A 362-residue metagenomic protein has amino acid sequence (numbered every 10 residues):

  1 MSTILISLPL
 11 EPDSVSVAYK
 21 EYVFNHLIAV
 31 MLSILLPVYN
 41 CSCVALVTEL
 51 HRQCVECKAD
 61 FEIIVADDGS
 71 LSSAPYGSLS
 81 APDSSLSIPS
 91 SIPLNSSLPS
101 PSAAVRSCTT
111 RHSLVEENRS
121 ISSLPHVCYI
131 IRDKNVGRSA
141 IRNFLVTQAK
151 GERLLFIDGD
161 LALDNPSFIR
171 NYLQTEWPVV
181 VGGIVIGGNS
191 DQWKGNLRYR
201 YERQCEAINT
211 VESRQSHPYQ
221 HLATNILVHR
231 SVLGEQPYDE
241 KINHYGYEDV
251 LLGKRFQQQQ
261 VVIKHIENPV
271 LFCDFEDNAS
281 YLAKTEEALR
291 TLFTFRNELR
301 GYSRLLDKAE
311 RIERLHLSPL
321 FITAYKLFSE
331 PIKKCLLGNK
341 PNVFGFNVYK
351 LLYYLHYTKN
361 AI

Functional and structural regions predicted by a protein language model:
N40-V55: Short, well-formed alpha-helical segments that are part of the catalytic scaffolds of diverse glycosyltransferases
R132-A149: Glycine-rich, basic loop-to-helix element that forms the pyrophosphate-binding segment of sugar-nucleotide handling
L154: Short aromatic/hydrophobic "clamp" motif used to bind/position activated sugar donors
N165-N196: Conserved donor NDP-sugar-binding/catalytic core segment of glycosyltransferases
N209-V228, N243-H244: A recurrent flexible, glycine/aromatic-enriched loop bordering the glycosyltransferase active site that acts as
N243, V262-R296: Active-site donor/metal-binding and catalytic loop motifs of nucleotide-sugar-dependent glycosylation enzymes
H244-L252: Acidic donor-binding loop at a coil-to-helix junction in glycosyltransferase catalytic cores that engages
E287, L305-I362: Non-catalytic, C-terminal membrane-associated alpha-helical segments of glycosyltransferases
